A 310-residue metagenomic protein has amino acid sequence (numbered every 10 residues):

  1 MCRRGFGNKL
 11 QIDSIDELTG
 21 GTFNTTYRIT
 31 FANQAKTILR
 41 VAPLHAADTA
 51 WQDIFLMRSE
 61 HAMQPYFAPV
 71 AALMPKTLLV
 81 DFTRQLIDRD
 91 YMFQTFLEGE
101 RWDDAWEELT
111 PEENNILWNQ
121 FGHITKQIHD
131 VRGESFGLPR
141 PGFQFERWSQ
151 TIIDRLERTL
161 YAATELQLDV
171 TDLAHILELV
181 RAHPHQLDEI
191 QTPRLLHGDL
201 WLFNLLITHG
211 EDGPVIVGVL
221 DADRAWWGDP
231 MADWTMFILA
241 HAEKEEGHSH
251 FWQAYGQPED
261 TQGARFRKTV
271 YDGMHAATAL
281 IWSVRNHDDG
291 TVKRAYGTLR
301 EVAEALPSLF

Functional and structural regions predicted by a protein language model:
M1-Q11, F82-Q85, E98, E108 (+8 more regions): An alpha-helical support segment within catalytic cores of ATP-dependent transferases
I15-I153, A162-L166: ATP-binding pocket architecture of kinase catalytic cores
T19, N24-T30, I38-L39, T77 (+2 more regions): Active-site acidic catalytic loop and adjacent metal/ATP-binding pocket of ATP-dependent phosphoryl transfer enzymes
A32-A35, Q85, G210-G213, G273-A276: Short strand-connecting beta-turns/loops that link adjacent beta-strands
T37-L39, D48, A279, V292 (+1 more regions): Membrane-proximal envelope and lipid/glycan-remodeling enzymes
L73, P111-E113, Q191, K244-G247 (+1 more regions): Membrane-helix interface segments
M231-D260, D272-D289, R300: Active-site activation/catalytic loop segments of kinase-like enzymes and analogous catalytic loops in related
A264-Y271: Alpha-helical scaffolds flanking conserved acidic
